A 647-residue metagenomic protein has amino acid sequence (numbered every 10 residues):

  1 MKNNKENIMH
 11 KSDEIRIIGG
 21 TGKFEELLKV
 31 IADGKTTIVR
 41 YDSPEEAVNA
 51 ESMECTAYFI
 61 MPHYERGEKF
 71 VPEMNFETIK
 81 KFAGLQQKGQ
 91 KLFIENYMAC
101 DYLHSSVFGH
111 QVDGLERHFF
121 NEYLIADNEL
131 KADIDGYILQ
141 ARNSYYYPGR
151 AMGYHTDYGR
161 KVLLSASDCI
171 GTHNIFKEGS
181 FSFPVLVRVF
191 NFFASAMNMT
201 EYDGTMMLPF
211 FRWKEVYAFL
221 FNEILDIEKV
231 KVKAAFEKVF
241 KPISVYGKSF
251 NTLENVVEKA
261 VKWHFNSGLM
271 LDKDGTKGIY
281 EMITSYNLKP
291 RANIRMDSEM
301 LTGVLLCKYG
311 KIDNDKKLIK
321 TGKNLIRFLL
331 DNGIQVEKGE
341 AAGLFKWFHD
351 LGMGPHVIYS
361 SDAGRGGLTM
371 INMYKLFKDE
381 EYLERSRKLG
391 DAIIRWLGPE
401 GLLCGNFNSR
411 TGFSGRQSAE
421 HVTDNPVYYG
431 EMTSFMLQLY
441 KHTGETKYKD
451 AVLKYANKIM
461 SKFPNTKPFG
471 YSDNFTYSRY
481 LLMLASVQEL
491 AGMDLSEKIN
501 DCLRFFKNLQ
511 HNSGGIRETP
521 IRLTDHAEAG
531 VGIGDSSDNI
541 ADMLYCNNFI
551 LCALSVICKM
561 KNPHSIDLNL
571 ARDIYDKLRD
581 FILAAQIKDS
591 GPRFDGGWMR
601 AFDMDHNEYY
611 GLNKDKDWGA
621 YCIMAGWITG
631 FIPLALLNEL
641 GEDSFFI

Functional and structural regions predicted by a protein language model:
E14-H104: Helical hinge/lid and interdomain linker segments adjacent to catalytic or ligand-binding clefts that mediate domain
R66-P148: A glycine-rich, often tryptophan-bearing local segment used as a flexible ligand/cofactor-contacting loop or short
L115-V189: Catalytic beta-strand/loop cores that center a nucleophilic Ser/Cys/Thr and support acyl-enzyme chemistry
D168-E254, E258: Extracellular ligand-binding/catalytic regions of CAZymes and related secreted enzymes and adhesion modules
A218, N222-S298, K316-M353, R387-K388 (+7 more regions): Low-complexity, Ser/Thr/Pro/Gly-enriched N-terminal "stalk/linker" regions
F236-N251, M300-K316, R365-E381, E420 (+6 more regions): Well-ordered alpha-helical scaffold segments within catalytic/enzyme domains
I283-M300, K311, F348-R365, F413-E431 (+4 more regions): Solvent-exposed loop and edge beta-strand segments that line ligand/cofactor-binding and catalytic clefts
G515, N539-D542, Y575-I647: CBM-like carbohydrate-recognition segments
